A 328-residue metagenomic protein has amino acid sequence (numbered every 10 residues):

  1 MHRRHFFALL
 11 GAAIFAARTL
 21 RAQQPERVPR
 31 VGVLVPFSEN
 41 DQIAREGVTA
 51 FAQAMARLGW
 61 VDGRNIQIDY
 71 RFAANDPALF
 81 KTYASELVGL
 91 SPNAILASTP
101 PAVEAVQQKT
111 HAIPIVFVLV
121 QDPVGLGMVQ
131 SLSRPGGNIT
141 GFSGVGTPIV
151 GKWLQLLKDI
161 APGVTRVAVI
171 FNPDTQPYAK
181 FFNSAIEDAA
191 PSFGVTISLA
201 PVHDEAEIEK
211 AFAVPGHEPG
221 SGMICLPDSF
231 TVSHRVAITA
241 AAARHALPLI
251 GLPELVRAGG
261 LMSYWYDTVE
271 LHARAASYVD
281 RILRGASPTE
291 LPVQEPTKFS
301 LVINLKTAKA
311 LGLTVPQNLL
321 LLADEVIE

Functional and structural regions predicted by a protein language model:
M1-E328: Short hydrophobic alpha-helices and adjacent helix-cap/hinge residues
